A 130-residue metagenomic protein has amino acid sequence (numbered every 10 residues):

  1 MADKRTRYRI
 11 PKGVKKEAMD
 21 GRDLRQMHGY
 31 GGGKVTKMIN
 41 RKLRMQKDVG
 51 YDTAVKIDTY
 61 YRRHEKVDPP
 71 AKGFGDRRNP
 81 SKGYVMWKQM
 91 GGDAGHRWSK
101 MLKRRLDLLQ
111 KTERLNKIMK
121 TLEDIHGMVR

Functional and structural regions predicted by a protein language model:
M1-R130: Arg/Lys-rich, low-complexity, intrinsically disordered basic segments
